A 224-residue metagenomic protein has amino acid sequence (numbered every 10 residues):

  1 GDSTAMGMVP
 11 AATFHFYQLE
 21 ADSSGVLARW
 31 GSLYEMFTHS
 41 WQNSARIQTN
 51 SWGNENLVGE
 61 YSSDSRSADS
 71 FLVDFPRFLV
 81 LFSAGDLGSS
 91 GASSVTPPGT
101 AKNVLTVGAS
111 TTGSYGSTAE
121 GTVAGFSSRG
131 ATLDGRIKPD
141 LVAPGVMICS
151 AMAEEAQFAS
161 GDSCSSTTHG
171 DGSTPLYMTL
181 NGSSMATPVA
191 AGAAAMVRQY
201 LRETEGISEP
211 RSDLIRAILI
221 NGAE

Functional and structural regions predicted by a protein language model:
G1, I220-E224: Short, intrinsically disordered, charge-balanced linker/junction segments flanking boundaries in proteins
G1-R29, N43-I47, E55-E60, D74-V80 (+6 more regions): Subtilisin-like serine protease catalytic core
E35-T38, R66, S70, G99 (+7 more regions): Solvent-exposed, polar/charged alpha-helical surfaces in well-ordered, non-transmembrane soluble domains, broadly
S51-N54, A84-G85: Conserved NAD(P)H cofactor-binding loop of Rossmann-fold oxidoreductase domains
A68, G85, G182: Active-site glycine-centered loops adjacent to acidic/histidine catalytic or metal-binding residues that shape
D86-A101, T118: Glycine-rich, charge-decorated loop segments at or immediately adjacent to ligand/cofactor-binding or catalytic sites
G121-S128, G172-T179, R202-E205: Short beta-alpha connecting loops at secondary-structure transitions that line or flank enzyme active sites
S160-S183: Short pre-catalytic strand/loop immediately N-terminal to key active-site residues, enriched for Gly-Thr
